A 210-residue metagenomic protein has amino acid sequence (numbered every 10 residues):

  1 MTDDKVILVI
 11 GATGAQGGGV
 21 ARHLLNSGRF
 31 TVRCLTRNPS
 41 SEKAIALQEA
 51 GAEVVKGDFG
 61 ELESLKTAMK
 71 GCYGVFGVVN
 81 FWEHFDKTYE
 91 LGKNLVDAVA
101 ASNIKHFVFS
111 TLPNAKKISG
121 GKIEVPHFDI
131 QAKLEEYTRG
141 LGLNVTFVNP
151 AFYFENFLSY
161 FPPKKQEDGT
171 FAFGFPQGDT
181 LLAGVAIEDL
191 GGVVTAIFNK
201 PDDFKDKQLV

Functional and structural regions predicted by a protein language model:
T2-A46, G60-K70, V79-E90, A98-H106 (+1 more regions): Oxidoreductase cofactor-interface core, primarily capturing Rossmann-like NAD(P)-dependent enzymes
A50, K70-G74: Short acidic/histidine-rich motifs immediately flanking catalytic phosphotransfer sites in two-component signaling
G51-A52, V145: Short, conserved active-site loop motifs that form the nucleotide-linked donor/cofactor pocket
G57: Cofactor-binding loops of NAD(P)H-dependent oxidoreductases, dominated by short-chain dehydrogenase/reductases
